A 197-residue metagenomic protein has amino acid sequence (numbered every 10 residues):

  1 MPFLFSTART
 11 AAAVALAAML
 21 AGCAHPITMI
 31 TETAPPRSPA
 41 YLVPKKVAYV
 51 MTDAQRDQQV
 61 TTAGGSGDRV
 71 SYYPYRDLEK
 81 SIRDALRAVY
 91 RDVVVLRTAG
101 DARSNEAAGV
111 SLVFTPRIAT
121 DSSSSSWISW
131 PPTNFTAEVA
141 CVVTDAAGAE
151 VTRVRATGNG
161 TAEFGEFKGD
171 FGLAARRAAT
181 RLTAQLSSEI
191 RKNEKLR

Functional and structural regions predicted by a protein language model:
M1-C23: Sec-dependent bacterial lipoprotein signal peptides
A18, L42, A108: Structured loop/turn residues at beta-strand edges in well-structured enzyme cores
C23-A85, E189-R197: A structural "domain/chain start" motif
A24-E32, T98-V151, T161-A162: Surface-exposed short loop/turn segments
G65-P74, T144-K195: Short secondary-structure boundary motifs at beta->alpha junctions and helix caps
R76-A102: Mid-chain, structured segments of secreted extracytoplasmic proteins
